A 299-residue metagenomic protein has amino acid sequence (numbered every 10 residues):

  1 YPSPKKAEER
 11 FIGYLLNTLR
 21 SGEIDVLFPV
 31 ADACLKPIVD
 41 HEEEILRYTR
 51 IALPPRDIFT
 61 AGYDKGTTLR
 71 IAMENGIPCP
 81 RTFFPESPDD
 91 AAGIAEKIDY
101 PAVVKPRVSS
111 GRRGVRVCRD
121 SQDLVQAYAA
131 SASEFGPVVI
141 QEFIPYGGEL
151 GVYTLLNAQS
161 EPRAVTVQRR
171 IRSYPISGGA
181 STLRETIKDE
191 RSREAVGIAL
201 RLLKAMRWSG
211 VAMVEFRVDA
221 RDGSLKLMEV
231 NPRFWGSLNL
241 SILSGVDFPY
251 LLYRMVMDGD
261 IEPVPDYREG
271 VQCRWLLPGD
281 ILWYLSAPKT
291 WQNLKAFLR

Functional and structural regions predicted by a protein language model:
Y1-P2, G22-Y63, P78-F83: A short, GP-enriched loop/loop-strand-helix hinge that lies immediately N-terminal to, or at the N-terminal rim
Y1-T18: Glycine-rich, highly charged phosphate/nucleotide-binding loops
K36-P37, G93, Q126, G151: Phosphate- and divalent-cation-binding pockets in alpha/beta enzyme and binding domains that engage nucleotide-derived
F59-Y146, A158-P162, E190-G197: Active-site nucleotide/adenylate-binding loops and adjacent lid/helix of ATP-dependent enzymes
Q122, A129, E142-R207, N231-V256: ATP-dependent carboxylate/phosphate-activation module, predominantly the ATP-grasp catalytic core and closely related
R163, A212, S224-E229: Protein kinase-like catalytic core scaffold
S209-R221: A short glycine-rich, hydrophobically flanked beta-strand micro-motif that places a catalytic Asp/Glu for divalent metal
R254-R299: Peripheral (often C-terminal) accessory segments that flank ATP-dependent C-N-forming ligase machineries
